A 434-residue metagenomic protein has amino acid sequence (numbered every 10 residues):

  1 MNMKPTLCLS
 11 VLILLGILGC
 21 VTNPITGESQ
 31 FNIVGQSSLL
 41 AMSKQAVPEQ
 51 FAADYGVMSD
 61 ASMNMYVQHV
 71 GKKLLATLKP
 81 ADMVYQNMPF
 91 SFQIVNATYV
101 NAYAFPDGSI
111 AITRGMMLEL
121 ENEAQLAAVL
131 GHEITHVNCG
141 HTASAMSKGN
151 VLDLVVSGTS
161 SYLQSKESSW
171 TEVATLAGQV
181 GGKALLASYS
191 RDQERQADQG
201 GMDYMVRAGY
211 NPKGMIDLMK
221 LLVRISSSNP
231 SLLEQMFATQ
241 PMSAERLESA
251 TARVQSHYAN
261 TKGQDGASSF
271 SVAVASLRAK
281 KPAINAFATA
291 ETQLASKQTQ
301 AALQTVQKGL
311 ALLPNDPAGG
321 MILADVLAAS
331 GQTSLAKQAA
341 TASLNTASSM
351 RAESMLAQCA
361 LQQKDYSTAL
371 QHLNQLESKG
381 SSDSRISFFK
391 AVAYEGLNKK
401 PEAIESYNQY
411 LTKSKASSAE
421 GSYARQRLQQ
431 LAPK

Functional and structural regions predicted by a protein language model:
N2-N101, A283-F287, L294, T299-A311 (+3 more regions): Hydrophobic or amphipathic, alpha-helical segments that drive membrane association/targeting
Q30, P80, L185, S190-A318 (+3 more regions): Extracytoplasmic and endomembrane cell-envelope/extracellular-matrix remodeling and assembly machinery
V34-Q86, E167-T239, A244-E245, S382: Short helix/loop segments within enzyme catalytic domains that coordinate or immediately flank catalytic cofactors
M63, M88-S91, T98, P106-I110 (+2 more regions): Envelope-exposed proteins and targeting segments
A97-E123, I134, G140: Active-site scaffold of zinc-dependent metalloenzymes
E121-Q125, I134-V151, L163: Catalytic Zn2+-binding segment of zinc metalloproteases
L130-C139, V155, T159, Q196 (+1 more regions): Active-site His/Glu-centered metal-binding helix of metallohydrolases
S147-L163, V173-L185: Membrane-active amphipathic alpha-helices enriched in small hydrophobic residues
